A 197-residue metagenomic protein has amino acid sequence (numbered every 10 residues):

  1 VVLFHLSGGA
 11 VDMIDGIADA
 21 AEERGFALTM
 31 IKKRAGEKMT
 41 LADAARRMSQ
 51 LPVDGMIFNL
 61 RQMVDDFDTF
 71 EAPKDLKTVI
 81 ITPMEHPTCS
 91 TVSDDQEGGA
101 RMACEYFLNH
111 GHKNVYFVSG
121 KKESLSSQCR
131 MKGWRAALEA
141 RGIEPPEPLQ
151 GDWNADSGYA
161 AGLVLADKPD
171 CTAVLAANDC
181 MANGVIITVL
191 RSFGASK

Functional and structural regions predicted by a protein language model:
V1, K77, N114, T172-A173: Residues that mark the start of a beta-strand
V1-E105, N109: Alpha-helical recognition/docking segments in bacterial nutrient-uptake and carbohydrate-utilization systems
V1-S7, N114-K121: Short beta-strand segments enriched in small/hydrophobic residues
S7-D12, K122-R130: Glycine- and acidic-residue-enriched helix-capping/strand-helix junction motifs
I31, S90, L125, P146-L149: Structural signal for short hydrophobic segments within the conserved structured cores of catalytic domains across
M56-D68, Y116, Q128-K197: Hydrophobic alpha-helical
L108-N109, N114-S119, C129: C-terminal all-alpha effector/ligand-binding and dimerization domain of prokaryotic HTH-type transcriptional repressors
